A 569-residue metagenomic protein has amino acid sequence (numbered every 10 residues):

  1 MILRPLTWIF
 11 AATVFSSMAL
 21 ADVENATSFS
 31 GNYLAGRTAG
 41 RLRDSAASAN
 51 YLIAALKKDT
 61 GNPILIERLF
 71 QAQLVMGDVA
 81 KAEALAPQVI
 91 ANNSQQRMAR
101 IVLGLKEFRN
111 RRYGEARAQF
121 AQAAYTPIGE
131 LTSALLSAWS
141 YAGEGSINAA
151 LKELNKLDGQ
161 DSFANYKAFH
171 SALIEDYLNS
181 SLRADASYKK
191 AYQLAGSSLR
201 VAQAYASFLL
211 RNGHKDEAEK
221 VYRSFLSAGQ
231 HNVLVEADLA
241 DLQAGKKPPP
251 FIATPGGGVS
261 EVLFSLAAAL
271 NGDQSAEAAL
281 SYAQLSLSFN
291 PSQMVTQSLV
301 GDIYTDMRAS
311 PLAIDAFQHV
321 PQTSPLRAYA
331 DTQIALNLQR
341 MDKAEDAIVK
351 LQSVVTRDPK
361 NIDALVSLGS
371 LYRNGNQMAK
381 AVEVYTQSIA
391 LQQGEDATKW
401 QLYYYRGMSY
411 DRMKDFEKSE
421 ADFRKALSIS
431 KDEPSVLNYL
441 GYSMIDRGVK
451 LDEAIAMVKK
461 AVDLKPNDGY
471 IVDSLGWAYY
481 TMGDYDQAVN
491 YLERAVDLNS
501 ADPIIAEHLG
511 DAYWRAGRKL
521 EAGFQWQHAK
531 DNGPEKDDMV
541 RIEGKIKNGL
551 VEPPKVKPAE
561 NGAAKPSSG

Functional and structural regions predicted by a protein language model:
A21-G31, D161, K247-V262, Q393-W400: TPR-adjacent "capping" and linker segments in tetratricopeptide-repeat scaffold/adaptor proteins
R37, Q71, L105, W139 (+10 more regions): Residue-level recognition of tetratricopeptide repeat
G40, L74, F108, A142 (+10 more regions): Position-specific recognition of the canonical hydrophobic site in helix A of tetratricopeptide repeat
K58, A91-N93, Y125-P127, G159-D161 (+10 more regions): Structural marker of alpha-solenoid helical repeat scaffolds
R68, V102, L136, H170 (+12 more regions): Canonical tetratricopeptide repeat
